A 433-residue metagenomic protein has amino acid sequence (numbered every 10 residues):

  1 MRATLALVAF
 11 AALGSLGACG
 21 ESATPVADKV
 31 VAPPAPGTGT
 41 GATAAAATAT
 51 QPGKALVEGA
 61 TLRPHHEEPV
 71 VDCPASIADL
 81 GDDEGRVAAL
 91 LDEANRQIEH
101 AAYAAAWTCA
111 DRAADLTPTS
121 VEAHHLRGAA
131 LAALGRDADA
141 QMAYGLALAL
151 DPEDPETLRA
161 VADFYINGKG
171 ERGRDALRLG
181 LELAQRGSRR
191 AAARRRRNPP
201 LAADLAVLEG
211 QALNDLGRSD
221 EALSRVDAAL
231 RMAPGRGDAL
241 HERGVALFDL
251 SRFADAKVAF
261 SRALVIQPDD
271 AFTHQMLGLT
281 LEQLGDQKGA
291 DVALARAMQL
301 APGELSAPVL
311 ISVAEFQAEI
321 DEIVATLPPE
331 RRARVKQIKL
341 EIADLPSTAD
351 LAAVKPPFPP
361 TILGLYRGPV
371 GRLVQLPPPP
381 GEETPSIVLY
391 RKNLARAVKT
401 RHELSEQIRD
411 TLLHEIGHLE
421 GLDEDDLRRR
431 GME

Functional and structural regions predicted by a protein language model:
D82, L116, L150, L183 (+7 more regions): Structural marker of alpha-solenoid helical repeat scaffolds
E99, A133-L134, N167-K169, D215 (+2 more regions): Register position in tetratricopeptide repeats
T361-R409, L419-E433: Active-site scaffold of zinc-dependent metalloenzymes
